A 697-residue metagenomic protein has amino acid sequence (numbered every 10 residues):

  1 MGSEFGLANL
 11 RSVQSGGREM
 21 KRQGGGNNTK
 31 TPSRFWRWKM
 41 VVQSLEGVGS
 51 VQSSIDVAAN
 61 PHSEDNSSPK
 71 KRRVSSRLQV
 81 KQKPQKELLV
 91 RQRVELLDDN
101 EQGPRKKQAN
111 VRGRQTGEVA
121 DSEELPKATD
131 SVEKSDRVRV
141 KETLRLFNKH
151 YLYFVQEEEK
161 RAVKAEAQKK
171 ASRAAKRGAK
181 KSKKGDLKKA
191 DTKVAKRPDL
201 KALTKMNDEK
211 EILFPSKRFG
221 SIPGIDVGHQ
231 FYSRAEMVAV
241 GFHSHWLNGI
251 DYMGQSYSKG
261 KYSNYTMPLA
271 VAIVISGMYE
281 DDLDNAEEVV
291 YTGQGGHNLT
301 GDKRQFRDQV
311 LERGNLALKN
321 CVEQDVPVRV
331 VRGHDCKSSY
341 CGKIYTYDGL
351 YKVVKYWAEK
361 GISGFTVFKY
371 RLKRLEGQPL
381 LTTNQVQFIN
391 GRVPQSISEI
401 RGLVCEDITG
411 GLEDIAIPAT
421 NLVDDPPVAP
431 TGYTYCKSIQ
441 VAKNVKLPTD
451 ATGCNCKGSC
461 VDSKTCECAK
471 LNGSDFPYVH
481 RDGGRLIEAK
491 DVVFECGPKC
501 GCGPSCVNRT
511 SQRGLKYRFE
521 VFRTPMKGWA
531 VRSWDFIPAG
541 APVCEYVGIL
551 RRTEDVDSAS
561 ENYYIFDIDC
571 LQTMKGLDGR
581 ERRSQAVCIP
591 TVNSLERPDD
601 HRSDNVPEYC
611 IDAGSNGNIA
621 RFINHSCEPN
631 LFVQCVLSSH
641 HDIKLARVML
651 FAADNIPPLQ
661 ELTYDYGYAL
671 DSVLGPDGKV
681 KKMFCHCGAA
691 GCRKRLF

Functional and structural regions predicted by a protein language model:
G2-L125: Extended, intrinsically disordered, low-complexity regulatory segments of metazoan chromatin-modifying
V111, Q115-L146, H150-T346, N444-P448 (+1 more regions): Acidic, glycine-rich low-complexity segments with interspersed aromatic residues
K337-I344, L550-D557, L670-K681: Short, Lys/Arg- and Gly-enriched loop/turn segments at beta-strand edges
S338-S396, I656: Compact mixed alphabeta submodule
K373-E376, L381-G483: Intrinsically disordered, low-complexity acidic/polar tracts
R509-S639, K644, D654: Catalytic cores of histone-lysine modification enzymes
L650, P658, L662-F697: C-terminal interaction modules of eukaryotic adaptor/scaffold proteins
